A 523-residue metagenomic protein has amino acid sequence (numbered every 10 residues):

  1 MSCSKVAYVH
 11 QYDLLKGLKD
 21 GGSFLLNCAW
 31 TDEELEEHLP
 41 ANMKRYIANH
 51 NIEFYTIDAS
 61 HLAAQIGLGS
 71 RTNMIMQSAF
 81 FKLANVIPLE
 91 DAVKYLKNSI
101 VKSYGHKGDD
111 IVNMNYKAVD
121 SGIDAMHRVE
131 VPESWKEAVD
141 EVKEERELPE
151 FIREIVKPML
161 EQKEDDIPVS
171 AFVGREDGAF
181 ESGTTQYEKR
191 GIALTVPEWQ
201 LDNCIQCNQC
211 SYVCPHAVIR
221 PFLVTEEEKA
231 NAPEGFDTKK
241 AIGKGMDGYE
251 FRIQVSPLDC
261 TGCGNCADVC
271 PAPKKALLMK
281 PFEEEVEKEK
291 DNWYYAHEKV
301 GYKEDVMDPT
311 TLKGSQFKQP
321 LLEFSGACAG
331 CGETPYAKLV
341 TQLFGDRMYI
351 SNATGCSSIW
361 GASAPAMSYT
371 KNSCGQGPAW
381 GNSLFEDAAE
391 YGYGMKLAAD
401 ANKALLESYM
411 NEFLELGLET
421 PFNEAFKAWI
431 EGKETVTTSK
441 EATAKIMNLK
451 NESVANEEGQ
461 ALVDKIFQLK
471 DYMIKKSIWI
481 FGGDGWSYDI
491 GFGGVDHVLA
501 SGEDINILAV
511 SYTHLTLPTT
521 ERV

Functional and structural regions predicted by a protein language model:
M1-P158, K229-E234: Active-site cofactor/cluster-binding pocket
D13-L14, L35-L39, I66-G69, Q209 (+10 more regions): Short acidic, glycine/serine/threonine-rich loops at helix termini
N85, N98, K102-D110, E386-E458: N-terminal leader/propeptide and maturation segments of large enzyme subunits in energy/redox metabolism and hydrolases
V142, G183-Q206, L223-G262, M279-V286 (+3 more regions): Ferredoxin-like iron-sulfur electron-transfer modules
G183-T185, Q209-K229, S256, N265-E284 (+3 more regions): Iron-sulfur cluster-binding cysteine motifs and their immediate structural context in ferredoxin-like electron-transfer
G326-T354, A362: N-terminal amphipathic, basic-rich helices that act as targeting or association modules
M348-N352, K476-I490, I505-L508: A short, small-residue-rich loop immediately preceding and capping a beta-strand
T513-T519: Conserved small/polar residues in nucleotide/adenosyl-binding loops
